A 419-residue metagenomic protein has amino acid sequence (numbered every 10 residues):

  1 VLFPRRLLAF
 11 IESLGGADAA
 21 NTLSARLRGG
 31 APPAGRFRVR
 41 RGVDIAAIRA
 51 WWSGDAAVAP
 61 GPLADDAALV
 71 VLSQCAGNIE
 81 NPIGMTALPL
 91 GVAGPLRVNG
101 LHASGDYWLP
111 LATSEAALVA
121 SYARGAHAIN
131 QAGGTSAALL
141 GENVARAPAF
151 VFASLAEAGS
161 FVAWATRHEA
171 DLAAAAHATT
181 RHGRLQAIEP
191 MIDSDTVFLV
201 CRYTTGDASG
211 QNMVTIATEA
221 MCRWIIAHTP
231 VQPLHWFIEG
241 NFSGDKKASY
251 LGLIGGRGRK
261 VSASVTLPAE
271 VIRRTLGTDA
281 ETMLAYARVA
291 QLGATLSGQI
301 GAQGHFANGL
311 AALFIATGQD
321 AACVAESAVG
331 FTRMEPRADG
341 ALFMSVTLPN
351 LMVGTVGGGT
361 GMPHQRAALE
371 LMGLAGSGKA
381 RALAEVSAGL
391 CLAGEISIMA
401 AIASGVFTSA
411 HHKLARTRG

Functional and structural regions predicted by a protein language model:
V1-W108, Y122-R124, N130, G141-N143 (+1 more regions): Acidic/polar, glycine-rich intrinsically disordered N-terminal extensions of enzymes
D65-L69, N81-I83, V162, D207 (+7 more regions): Hydrophobic alpha-helical scaffolding
I79, A93-R97, P110, A147-A153 (+6 more regions): Short glycine-rich or small-residue beta-strand-to-loop segments that form or flank ligand, phosphate, metal/Fe-S
G84-S194, L199-R202: Small-residue-rich
G84-V119, T205-T215, L292-Q319, L390-A400: Conserved phosphate/anionic-ligand binding catalytic regions in large, soluble enzymes, centered on
A178-P190, H228-N241, T282-Y286, D320-A328 (+3 more regions): Flexible, glycine/charged-enriched surface loops at secondary-structure junctions
T204-T360: Glycine-rich anion/phosphate-binding loop at the beta-strand->alpha-helix junction
F343-G419: Internal helix-turn-beta structural module
